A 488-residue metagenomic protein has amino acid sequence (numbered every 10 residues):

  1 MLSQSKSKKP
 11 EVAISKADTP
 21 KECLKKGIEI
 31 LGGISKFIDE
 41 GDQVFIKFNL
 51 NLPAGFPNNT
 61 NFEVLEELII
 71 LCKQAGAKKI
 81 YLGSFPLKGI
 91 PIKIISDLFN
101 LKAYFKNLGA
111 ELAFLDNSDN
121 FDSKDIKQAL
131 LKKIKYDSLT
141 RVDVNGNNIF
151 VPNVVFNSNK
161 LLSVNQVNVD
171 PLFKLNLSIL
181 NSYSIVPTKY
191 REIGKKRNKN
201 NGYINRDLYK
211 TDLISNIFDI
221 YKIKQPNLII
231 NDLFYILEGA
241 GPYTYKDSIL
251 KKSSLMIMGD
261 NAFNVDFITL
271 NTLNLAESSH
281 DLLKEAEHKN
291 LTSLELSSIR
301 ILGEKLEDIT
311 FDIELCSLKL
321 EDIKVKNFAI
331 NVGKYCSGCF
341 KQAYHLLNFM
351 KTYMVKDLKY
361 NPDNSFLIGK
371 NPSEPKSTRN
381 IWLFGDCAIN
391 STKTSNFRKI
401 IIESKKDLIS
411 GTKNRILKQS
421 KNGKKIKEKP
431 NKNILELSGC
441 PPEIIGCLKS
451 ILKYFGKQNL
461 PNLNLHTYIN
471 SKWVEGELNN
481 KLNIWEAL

Functional and structural regions predicted by a protein language model:
M1-L488: N-terminal and secondary-structure boundary signal
